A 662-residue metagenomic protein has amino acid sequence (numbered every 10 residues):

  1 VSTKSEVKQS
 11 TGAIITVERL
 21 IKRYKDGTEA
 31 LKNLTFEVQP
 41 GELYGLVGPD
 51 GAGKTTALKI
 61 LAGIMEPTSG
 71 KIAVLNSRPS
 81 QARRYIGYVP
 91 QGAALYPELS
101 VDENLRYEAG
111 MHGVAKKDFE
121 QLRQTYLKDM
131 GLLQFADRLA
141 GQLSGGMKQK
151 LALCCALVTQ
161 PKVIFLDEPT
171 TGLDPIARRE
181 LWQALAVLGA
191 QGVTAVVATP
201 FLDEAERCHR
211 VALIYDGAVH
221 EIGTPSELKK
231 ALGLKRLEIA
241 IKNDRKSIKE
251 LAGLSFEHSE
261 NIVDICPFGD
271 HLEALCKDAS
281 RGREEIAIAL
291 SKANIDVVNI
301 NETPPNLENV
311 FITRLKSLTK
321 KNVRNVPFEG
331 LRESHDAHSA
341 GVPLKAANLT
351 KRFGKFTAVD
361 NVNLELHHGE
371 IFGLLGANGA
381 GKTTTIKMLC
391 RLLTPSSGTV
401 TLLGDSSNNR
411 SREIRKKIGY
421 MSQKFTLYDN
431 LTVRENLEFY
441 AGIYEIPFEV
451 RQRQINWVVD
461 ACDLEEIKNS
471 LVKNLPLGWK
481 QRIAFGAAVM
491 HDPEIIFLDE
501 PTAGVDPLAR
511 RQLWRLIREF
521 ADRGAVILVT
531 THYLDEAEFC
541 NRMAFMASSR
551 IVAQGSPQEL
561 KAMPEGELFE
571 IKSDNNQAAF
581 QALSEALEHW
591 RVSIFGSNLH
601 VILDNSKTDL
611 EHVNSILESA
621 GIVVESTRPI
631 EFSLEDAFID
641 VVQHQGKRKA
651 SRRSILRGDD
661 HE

Functional and structural regions predicted by a protein language model:
A62, C390: Helix-to-loop junction immediately C-terminal to a conserved catalytic motif
G70-A82, G398-S406, E413-I414: Conserved ABC transporter NBD signature motif
R106, G110, K117-F135, E438 (+2 more regions): Conserved ABC ATPase "signature" region
L139-L143, L471-G478: Conserved ABC ATPase signature
I164-D167, I496-D499: Catalytic Walker B motif of ABC-type/P-loop ATPase nucleotide-binding domains
